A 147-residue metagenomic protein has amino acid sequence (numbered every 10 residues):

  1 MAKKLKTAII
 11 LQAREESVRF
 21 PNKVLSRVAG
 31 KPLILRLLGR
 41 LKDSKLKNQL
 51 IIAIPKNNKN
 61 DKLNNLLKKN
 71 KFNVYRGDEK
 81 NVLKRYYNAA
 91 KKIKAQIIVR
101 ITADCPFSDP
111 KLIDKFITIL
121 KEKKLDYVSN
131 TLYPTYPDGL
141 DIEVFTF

Functional and structural regions predicted by a protein language model:
M1-P21: N-terminal nucleotide-binding beta1-loop-alpha1 segment
L33-L50, L63-N65, K69-N70: A short, N-terminal amphipathic alpha-helix
K47, K94-A95, E122-D126: Short, high-confidence coil segments that cap the C-terminus of an alpha-helix and link into the following beta-strand
P55-N60: A conserved acidic beta->alpha catalytic loop
K68-K80, K91: Conserved donor nucleotide-binding strand/loop of the catalytic core
Y86, C105, D109-T135: Conserved donor-nucleotide/metal-binding helix-loop-beta segment in metal-dependent transferases, i.e., the alpha-helix
I98-V99: Short aromatic/hydrophobic "clamp" motif used to bind/position activated sugar donors
L140-F147: Short glycine- and hydrophobic/aromatic-rich loop-to-beta-strand nucleating segment in the catalytic cores
